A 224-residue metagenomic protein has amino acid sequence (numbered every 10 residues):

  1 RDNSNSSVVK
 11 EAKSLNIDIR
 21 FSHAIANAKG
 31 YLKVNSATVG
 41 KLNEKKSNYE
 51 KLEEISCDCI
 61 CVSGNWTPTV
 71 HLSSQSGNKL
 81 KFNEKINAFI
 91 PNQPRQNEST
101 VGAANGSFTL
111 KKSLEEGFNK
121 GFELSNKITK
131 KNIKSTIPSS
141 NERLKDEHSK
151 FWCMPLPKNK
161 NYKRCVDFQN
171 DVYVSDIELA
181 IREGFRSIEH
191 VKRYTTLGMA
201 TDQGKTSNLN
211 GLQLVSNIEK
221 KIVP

Functional and structural regions predicted by a protein language model:
R1-P224: Residues forming the flavin
